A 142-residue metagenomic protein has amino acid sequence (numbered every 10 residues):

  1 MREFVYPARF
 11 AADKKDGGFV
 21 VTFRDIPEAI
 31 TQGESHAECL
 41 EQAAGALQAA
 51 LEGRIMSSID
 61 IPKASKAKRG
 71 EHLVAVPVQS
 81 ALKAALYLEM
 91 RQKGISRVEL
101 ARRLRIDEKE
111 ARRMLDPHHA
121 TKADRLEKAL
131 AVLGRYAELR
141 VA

Functional and structural regions predicted by a protein language model:
M1-G17, T22: N-terminal segment of the canonical double-stranded RNA-binding domain
M1-P7, Q42-R113, P117-A120, D124-L126: Short, charged, surface-exposed hinge/linker loops at domain edges that act as mobile lids or interdomain connectors
R9-A11, A75, R140: Generic structural detector for well-ordered beta-strands
D13, R24-I26, V132: A short, compositionally biased micro-patch
V21, C39, L100: Hydrophobic pocket/interface hotspot
P27-E38: A short, exposed loop/beta-hairpin motif centered on an aromatic-Gly-Thr core
D124-R140: DNA major-groove recognition helix of helix-turn-helix/homeodomain DNA-binding modules
